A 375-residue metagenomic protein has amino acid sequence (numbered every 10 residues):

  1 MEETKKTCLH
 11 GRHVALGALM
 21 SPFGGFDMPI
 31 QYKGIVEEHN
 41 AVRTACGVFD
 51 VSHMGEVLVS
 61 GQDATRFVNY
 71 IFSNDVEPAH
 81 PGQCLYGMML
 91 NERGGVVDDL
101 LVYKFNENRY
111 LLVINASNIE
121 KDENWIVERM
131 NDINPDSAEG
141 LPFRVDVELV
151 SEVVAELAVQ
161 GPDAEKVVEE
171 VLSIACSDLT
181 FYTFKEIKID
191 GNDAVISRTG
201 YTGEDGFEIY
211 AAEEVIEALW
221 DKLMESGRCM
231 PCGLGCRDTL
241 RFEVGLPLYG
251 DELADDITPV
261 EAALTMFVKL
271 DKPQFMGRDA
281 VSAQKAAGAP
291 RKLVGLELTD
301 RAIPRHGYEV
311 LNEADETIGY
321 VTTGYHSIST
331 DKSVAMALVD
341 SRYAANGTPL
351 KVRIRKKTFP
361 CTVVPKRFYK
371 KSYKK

Functional and structural regions predicted by a protein language model:
M1-G24, M28-I30, F105-K375: Conserved, structured C-terminal
M1-G87, G95-V97: Acidic, proline/glycine-enriched N-terminal capping motif
I35-T44, L90-D99, L141-F143, K188-V195 (+1 more regions): Short amphipathic beta-strand starts and helix->beta connectors
G55, V59, E92, V97 (+2 more regions): Short coil/turn segments at secondary-structure boundaries
H80-V96, S177-D190: Conserved alpha/beta core surface patches that mediate binding of polyanionic ligands
L100-K104: Conserved thiamine diphosphate
